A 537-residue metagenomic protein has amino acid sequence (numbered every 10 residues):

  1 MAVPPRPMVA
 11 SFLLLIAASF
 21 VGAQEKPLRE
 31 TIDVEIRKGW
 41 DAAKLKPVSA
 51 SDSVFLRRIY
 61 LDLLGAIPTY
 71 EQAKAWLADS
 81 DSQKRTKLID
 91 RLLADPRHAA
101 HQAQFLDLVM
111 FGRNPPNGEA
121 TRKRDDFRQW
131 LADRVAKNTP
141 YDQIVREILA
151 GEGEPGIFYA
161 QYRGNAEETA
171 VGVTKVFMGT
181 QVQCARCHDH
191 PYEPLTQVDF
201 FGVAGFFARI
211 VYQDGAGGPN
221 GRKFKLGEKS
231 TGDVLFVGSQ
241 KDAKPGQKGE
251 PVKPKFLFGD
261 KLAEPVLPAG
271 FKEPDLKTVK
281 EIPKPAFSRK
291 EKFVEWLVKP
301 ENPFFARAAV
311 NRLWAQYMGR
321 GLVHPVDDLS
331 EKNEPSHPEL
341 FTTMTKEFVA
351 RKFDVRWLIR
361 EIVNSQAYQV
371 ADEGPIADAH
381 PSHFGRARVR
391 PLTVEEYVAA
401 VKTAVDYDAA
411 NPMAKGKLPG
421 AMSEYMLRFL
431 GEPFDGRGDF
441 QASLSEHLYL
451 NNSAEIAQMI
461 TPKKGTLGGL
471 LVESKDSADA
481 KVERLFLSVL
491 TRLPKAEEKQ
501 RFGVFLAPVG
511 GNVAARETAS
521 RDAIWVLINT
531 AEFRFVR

Functional and structural regions predicted by a protein language model:
M1-R6: N-terminal secretory signal peptides that target proteins for export/translocation
A10-S19: Bacterial N-terminal signal peptides
V21-E25: Boundary at the C-terminal end of the N-terminal hydrophobic targeting segment
K26-S53, R57, I67-R97, F111-A409 (+4 more regions): Primarily short, surface-exposed interaction patches in extracytoplasmic proteins
H101-Q104: Conserved AdoMet
T403-F429: Catalytic and ligand-binding motifs that coordinate phosphates/metal ions in nucleic-acid-processing enzymes
E432-F434: Adenylate-forming
